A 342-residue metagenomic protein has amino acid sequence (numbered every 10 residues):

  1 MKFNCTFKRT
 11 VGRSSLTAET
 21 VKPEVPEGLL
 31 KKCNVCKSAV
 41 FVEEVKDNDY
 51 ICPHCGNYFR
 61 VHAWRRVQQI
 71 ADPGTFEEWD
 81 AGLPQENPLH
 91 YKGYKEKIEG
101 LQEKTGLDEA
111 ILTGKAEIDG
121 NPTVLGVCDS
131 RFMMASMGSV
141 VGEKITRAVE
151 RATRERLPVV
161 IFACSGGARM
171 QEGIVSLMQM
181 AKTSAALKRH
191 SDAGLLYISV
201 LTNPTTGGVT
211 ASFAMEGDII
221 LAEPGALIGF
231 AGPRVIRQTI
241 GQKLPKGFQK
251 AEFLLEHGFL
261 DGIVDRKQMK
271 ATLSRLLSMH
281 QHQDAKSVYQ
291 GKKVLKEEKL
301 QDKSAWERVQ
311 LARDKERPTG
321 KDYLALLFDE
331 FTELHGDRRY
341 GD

Functional and structural regions predicted by a protein language model:
M1-L107, K115-I118, A271-D342: Intrinsically disordered, low-complexity segments enriched in small/flexible residues
V25, E44, D108, K144 (+3 more regions): Residue-level preference for nonpolar/small residues embedded in alpha-helices
G28, D47-Y50, H62, V140 (+5 more regions): Charged, alpha-helix-enriched surfaces in structured cytosolic catalytic cores of large nucleotide-utilizing machines
K32, I51, L112-K115, V124-G126 (+6 more regions): Structured core elements
C52, L125, C164, A214 (+2 more regions): Terminal peptide-recognition signature
E109-L112, M215: Glycine-rich, charged/polar anion/phosphate-binding loops that engage phosphate groups from diverse ligands
L112-S191, I198, R338: Cleft-lining beta-strand/loop regions that shape enzyme active-site pockets
S165-A285: Conserved catalytic cores of soluble enzyme domains, especially glycine-rich substrate-binding beta-alpha loops
